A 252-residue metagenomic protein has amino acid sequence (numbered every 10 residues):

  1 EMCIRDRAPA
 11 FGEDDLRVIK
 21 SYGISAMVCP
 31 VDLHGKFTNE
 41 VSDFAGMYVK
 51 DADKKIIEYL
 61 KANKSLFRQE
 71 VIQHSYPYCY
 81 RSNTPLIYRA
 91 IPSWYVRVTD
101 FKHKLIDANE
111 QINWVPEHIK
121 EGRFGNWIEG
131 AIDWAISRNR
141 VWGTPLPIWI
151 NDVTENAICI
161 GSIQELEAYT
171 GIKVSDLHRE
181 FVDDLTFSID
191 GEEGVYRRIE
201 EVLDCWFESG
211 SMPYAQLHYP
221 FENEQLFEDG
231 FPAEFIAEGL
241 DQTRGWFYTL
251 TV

Functional and structural regions predicted by a protein language model:
E1, R5-P30, R68-V252: Structured secondary-structure scaffolds
I24, G46, S65: Short glycine/serine/threonine/alanine-rich loop segments
G35-E40: Short acidic beta-strand-loop surface patches of small beta-rich interaction domains
D43-D53: A glycine-biased structural micro-motif
D51-Y76: Phosphate/diphosphate-binding loops
